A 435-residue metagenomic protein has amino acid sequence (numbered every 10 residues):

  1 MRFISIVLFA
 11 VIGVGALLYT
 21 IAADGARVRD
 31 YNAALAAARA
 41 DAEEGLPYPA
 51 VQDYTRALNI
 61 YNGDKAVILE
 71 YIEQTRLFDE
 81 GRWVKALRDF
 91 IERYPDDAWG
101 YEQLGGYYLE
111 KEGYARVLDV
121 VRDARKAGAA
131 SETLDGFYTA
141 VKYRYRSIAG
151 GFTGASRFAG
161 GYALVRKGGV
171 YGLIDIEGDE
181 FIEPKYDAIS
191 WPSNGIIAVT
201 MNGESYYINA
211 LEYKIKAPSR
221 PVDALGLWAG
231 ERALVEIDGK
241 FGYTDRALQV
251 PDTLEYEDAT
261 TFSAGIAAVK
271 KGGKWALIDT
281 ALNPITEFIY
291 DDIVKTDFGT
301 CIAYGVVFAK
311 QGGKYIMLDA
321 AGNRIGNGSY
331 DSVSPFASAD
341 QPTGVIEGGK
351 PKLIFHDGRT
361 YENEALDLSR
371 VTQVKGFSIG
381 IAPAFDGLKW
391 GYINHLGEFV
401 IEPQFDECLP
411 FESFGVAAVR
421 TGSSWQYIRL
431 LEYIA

Functional and structural regions predicted by a protein language model:
R2-S5, A26-R27: N-terminal alpha-helical interaction modules that lie
I4-T20: Hydrophobic membrane-insertion alpha-helices, especially the h-region of bacterial N-terminal signal peptides
G25-A435: Residue-level detector of conserved, function-critical positions
